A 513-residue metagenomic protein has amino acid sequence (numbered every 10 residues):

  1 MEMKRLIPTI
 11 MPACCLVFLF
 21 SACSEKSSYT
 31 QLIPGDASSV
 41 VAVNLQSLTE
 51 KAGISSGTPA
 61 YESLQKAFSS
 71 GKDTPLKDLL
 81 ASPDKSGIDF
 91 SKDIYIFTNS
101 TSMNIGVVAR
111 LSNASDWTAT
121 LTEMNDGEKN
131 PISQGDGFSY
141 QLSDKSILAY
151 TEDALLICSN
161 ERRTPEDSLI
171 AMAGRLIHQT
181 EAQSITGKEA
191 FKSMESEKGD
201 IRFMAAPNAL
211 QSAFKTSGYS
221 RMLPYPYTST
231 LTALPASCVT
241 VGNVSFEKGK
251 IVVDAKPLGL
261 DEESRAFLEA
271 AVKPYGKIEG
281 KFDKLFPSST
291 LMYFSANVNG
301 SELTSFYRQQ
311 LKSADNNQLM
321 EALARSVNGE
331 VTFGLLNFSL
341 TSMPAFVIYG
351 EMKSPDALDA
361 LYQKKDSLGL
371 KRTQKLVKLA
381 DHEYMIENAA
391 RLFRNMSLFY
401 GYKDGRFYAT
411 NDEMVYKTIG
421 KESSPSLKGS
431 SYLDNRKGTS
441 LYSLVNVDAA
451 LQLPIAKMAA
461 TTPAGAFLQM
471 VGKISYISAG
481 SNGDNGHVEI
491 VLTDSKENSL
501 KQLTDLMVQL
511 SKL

Functional and structural regions predicted by a protein language model:
E2-M11: Bacterial N-terminal signal peptides that target proteins for export
F18-A22: C-terminal motif of bacterial Sec signal peptides marking the signal peptidase cleavage site
C23-A37: Bacterial Sec signal peptide processing site at the extreme N-terminus
E25, S159-S295, K437-L513: Leucine-rich, highly hydrophobic segment in Treponema pallidum outer-membrane-associated proteins
V40-V41, L80-A190, N328-N435: Single conserved position on a long alpha-helix in the C-terminal lobe of the eukaryotic protein kinase
A42-L76: Post-signal-peptide N-terminal segment of Sec-exported extracytoplasmic proteins
L48-G53, Q211-F214, E302-S305, A450-P454: Short, solvent-exposed loop/turn elements at domain surfaces
A190-F191, L260-L368, V377, N388-R391 (+3 more regions): Extended non-catalytic domains of envelope/secretory-pathway proteins
